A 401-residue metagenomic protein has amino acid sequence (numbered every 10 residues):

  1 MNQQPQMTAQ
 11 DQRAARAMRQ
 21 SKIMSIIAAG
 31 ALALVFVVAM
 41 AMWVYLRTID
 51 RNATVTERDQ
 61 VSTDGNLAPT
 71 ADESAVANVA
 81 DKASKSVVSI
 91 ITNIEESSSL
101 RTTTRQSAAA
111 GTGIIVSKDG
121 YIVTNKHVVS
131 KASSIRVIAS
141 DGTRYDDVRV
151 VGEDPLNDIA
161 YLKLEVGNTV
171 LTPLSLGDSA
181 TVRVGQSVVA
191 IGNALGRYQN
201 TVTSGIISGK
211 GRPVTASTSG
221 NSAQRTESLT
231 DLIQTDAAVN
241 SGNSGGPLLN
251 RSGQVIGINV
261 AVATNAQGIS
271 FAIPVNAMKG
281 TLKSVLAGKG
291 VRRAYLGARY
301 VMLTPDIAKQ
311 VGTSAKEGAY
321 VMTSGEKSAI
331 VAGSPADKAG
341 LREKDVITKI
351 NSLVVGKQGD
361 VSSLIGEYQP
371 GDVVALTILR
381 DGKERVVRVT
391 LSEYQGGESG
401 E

Functional and structural regions predicted by a protein language model:
M1-S21: N-terminal Lys/Arg-rich, disordered targeting/topogenic segments
Q20-Q310, A315-E317, M322, A339 (+4 more regions): Serine-dependent protease modules
A77-V79, K344-I347, L376: Flexible, small-residue-rich helix->loop connector segments that border functional cores
I122-V123, G333-G359: Conserved PDZ fold ligand-binding element
V128-S130, S270, K349-T377: PDZ domains, with a preference for the canonical peptide-binding region formed by the helix
V170, A319-A329, T348-N351: Acidic- and glycine-rich mobile interface elements
R380-G382: Surface-exposed loop/turn motifs at beta-strand-loop junctions within extracellular Ig-like and Fibronectin type III
